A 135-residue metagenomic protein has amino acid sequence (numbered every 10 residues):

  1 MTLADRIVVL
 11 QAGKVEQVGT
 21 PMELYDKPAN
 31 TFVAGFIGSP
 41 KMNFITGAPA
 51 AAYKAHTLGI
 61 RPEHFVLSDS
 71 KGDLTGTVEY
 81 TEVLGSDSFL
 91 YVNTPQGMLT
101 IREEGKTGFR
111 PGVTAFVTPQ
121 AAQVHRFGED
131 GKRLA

Functional and structural regions predicted by a protein language model:
M1-A4, F36: Hydrophobic Walker B segment
R6, V18, K27: Short, glycine/charged-rich "phosphate-handling" switch motifs in NTP-dependent and phosphotransfer domains
V9-L10, I60: Catalytic metal- and UDP-sugar-binding loop of GT-A-like glycosyltransferases, i.e., residues flanking the conserved
T20, F32, A48, T77-E79: Residues located in well-ordered beta-strands
M22-D26, A34: Short acidic-hydrophobic catalytic motif
P40, A51-A135: Non-catalytic connector elements of ABC transporters
